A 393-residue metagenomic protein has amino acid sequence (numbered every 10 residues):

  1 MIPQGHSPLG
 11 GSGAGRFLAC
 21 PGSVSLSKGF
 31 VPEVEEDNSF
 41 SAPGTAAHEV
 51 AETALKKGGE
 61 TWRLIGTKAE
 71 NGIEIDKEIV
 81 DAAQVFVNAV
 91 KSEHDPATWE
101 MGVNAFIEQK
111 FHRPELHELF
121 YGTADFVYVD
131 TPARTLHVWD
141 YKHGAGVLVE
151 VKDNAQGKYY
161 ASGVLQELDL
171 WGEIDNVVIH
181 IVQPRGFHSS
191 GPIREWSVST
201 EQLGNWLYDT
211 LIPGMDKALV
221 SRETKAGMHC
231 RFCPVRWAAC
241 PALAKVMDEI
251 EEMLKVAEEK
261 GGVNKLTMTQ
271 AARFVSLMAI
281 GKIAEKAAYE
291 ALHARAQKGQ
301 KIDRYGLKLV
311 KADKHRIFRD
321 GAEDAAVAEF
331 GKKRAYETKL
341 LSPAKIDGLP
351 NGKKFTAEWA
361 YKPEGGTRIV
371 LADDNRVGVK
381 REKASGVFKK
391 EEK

Functional and structural regions predicted by a protein language model:
M1-V138, V178, S189-P192, M278: Metal-dependent nuclease catalytic cores that hydrolyze phosphodiester bonds in DNA/RNA, characterized by
L55-G59, H143-G146, A161-D169, D216 (+5 more regions): Hydrophobic/aromatic-lined pockets within catalytic cores
W62-I65, L170-V178, R295-G299: Short, glycine/acidic-rich hinge or "gate" loops at secondary-structure transitions that mediate conformational
I79, A83, V87, A271-L292: Short amphipathic alpha-helical coiled-coil/interface segments
W99-K217: Mg2+/Mn2+-dependent nuclease catalytic core
L119, D153, A226, A271-L277 (+3 more regions): Active-site-proximal structural scaffolding
V178, Y208-I280, V377-K393: Short, charged, low-complexity amphipathic alpha-helix
I283-K393: Extended, charge-rich alpha-helical segments
